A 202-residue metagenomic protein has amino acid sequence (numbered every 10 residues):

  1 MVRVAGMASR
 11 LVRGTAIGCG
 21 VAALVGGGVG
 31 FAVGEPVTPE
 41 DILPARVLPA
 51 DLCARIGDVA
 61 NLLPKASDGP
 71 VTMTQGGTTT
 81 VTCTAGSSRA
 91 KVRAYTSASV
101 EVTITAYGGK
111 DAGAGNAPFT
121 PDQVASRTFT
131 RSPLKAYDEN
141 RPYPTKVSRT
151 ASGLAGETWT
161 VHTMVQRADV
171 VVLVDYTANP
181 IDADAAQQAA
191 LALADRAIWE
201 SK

Functional and structural regions predicted by a protein language model:
M1-I42: Hydrophobic single-pass membrane-targeting/anchoring helices
G34-K202: A small/polar (G/S/T-enriched), proline-flanked helix-loop surface module common in exported/cell-envelope proteins
